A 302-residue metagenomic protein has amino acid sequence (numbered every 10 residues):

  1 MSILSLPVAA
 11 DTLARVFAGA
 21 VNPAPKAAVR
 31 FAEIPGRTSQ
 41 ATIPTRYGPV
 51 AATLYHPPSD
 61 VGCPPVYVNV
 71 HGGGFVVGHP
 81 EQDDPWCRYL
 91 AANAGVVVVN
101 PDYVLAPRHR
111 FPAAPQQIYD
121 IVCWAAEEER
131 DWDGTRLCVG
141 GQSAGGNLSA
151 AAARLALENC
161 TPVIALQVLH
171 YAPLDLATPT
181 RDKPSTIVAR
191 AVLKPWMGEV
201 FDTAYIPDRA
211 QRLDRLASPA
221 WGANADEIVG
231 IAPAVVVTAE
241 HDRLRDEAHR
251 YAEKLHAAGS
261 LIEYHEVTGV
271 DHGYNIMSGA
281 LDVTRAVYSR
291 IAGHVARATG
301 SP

Functional and structural regions predicted by a protein language model:
M1-P58, Q211-R212, G300-P302: A glycine/proline-hinged amphipathic helix-loop "lid/cap" segment that gates access to hydrophobic ligand pockets
C63-G74: Short beta-strand element of the alpha/beta-hydrolase
V66, G95-V99: A fold-wide structural signal in alpha/beta-hydrolase
G74, Y103-P107, L174, D271: Alpha/beta-hydrolase active-site loop signature
H79-P80, W86, V99-R136, S278-T284: Catalytic nucleophile-loop/oxyanion-hole region of alpha/beta-hydrolase and closely related hydrolase-like folds
T135, A150-P302: Alpha/beta hydrolase fold serine-hydrolase catalytic domain that processes acyl esters and thioesters
G141, G145, S149: Gly/Ala-rich beta-loop-alpha elbow adjacent to hydrolase catalytic centers
